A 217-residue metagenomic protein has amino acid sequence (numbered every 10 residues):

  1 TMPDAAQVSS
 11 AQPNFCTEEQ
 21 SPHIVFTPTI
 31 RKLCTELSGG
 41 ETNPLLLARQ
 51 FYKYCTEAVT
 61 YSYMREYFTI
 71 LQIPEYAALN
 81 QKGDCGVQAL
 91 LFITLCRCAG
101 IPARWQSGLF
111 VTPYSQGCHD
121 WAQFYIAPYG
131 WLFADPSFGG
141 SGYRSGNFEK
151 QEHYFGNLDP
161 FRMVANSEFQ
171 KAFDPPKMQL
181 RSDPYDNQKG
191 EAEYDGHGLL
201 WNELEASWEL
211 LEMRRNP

Functional and structural regions predicted by a protein language model:
T1-L79: Acidic low-complexity segments
Q7-T17, Q123-F124, S141-Y143, H153-F155 (+1 more regions): Short, low-complexity, polar/charged sequence segments that are solvent-exposed and flexible
C16, C34, C55, C85 (+2 more regions): Generic recognition of cysteine residues
S21, G39, L79-G83, T112 (+1 more regions): Alpha-helix capping and helix-loop boundary segments enriched in small/acidic/polar residues
F26, N43, L47, Y114 (+2 more regions): Generic detector of ordered secondary-structure context
P44-F51, Q81-C96: Active-site nucleophilic cysteine motif
V87-Q179: Hydrophobic/aromatic-rich core segments of domains that either
G156-P217: Low-complexity, Gly/Ser/Thr/Pro-rich intrinsically disordered linker/tail segments
